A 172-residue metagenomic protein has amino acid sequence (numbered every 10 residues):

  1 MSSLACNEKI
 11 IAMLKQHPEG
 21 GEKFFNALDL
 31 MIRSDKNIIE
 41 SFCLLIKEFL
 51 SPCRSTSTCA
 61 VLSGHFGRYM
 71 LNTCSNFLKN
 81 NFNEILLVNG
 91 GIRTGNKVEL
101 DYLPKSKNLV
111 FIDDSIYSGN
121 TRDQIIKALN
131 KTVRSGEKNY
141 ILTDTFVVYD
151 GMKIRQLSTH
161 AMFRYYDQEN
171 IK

Functional and structural regions predicted by a protein language model:
S2-S57, T73-F77, Q124-K172: PRPP-dependent phosphoribosyltransferase catalytic core
R54-H65, L109: Short glycine-rich phosphate-binding loop at a beta-alpha junction
L62-H65, I112-S115, V148-G151: Structural motif
G67-L109, D113, Y117-Q124: Short, glycine/charge-rich flexible loops or terminal/linker lids adjacent to PRPP-binding catalytic cores
